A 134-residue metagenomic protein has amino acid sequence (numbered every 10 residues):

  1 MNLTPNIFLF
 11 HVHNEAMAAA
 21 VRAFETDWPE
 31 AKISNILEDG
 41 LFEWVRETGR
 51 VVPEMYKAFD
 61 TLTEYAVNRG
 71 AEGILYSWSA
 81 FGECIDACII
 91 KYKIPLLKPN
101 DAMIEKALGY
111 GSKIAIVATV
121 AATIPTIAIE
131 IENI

Functional and structural regions predicted by a protein language model:
M1-I134: Non-catalytic structural scaffold of enzyme domains
